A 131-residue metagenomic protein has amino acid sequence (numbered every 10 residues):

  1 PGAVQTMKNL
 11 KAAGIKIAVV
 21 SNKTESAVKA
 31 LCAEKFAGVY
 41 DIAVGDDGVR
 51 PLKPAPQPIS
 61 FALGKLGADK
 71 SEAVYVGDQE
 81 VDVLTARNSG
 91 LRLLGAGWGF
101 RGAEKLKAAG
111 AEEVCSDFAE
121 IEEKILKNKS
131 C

Functional and structural regions predicted by a protein language model:
P1-A18, E25-K29, P56: Short, acidic loop-to-helix structural element flanking the phosphoryl-transfer center in phosphate-processing enzymes
T24-C131: Asp-based, Mg2+/Mn2+-dependent phosphohydrolase catalytic module
